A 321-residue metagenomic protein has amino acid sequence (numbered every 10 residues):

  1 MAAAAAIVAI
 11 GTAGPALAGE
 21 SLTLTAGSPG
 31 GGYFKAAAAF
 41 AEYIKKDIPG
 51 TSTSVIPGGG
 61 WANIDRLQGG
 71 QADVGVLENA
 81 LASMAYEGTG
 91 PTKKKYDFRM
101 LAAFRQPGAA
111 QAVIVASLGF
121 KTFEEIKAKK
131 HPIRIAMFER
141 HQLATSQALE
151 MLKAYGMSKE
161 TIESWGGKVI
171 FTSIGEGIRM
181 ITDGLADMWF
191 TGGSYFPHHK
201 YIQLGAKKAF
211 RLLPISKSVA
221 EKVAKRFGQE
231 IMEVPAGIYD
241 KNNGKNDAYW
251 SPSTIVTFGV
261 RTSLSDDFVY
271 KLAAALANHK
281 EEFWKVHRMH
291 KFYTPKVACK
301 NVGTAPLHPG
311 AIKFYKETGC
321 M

Functional and structural regions predicted by a protein language model:
A2-T12: Bacterial N-terminal signal peptides
T12-A18: Sec/Tat signal peptide C-region and signal peptidase I cleavage site
E20-D47, T51-S54, A110-D183, N301 (+1 more regions): Bilobed "Venus flytrap"/periplasmic-binding protein-like clamshell domains and structurally analogous long
V74-Q106, Y195-H198: Acidic, polar ligand-binding/catalytic clefts
N79-L81, G88-G90, I114-L118, M157-L264: Pocket-lining segment of extracytoplasmic ligand-binding domains
K93-R105, A110, Y239-Y249: A structural signal for short loop-to-beta-strand junctions that line the ligand-binding cleft of periplasmic/secreted
E125-E150, I231-K300: Ligand-binding clefts/hinges and TM-proximal coupling segments of bilobed small-molecule sensing domains
M188, G193-P214, A224, L264-M321: An extracytoplasmic/periplasmic, membrane-proximal ligand-sensing/linker region
